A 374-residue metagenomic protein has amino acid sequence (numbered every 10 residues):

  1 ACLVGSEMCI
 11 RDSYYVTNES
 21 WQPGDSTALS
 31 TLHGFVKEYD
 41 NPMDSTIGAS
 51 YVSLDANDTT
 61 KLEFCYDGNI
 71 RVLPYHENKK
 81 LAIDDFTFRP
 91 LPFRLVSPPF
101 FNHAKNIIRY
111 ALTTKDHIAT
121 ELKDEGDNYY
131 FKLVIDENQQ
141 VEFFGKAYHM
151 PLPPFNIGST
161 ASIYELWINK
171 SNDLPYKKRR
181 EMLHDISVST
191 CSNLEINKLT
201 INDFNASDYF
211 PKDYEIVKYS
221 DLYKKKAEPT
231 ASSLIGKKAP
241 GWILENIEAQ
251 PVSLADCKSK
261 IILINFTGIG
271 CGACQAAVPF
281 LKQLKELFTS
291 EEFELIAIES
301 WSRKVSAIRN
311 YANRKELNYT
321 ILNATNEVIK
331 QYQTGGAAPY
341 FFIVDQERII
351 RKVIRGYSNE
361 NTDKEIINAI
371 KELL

Functional and structural regions predicted by a protein language model:
C2-I10: Short, small-residue-biased leader/transition segments that mark boundaries at the very start of proteins
D40-N102, S187: An acidic-aromatic
F101-S171: Extended beta-strand-rich segments in extracellular/periplasmic secretory proteins, especially within noncatalytic
L152-S162, S171-W242, E248-Q250, C257: Non-transmembrane domains of secretory- and envelope-associated proteins
K258, F266-Q283: Conserved redox-active cysteine motifs that mediate thiol-disulfide chemistry, especially di-cysteine Cys-X(1-2)-Cys
Q275-K315, N323-Q331: Structural microenvironment flanking redox-active thiols in thiol-disulfide oxidoreductases
N313-L317, N323-K371: Thiol/disulfide oxidoreductase modules built on the thioredoxin-like
